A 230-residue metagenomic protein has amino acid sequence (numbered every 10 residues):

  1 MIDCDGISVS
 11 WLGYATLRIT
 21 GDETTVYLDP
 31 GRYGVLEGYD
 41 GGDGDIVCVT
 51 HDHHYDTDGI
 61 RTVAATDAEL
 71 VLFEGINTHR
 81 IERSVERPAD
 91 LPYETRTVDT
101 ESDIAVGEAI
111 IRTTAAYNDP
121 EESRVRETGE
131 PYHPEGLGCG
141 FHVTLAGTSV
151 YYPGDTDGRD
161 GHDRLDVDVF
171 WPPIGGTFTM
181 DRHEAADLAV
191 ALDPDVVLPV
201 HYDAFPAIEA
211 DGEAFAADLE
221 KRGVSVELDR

Functional and structural regions predicted by a protein language model:
M1-G41, T97-L165: Core dinuclear metal-dependent hydrolase active-site scaffold
I2, P88, E94-I104, A186 (+1 more regions): Binuclear metal-ion centers of metallo-dependent hydrolases, dominated by the metallo-beta-lactamase
D29, C48-V49, R112, P172 (+1 more regions): Redox-cofactor binding/interface segments in oxidoreductases and associated redox assembly factors
R32-H79, D166-W171: Active-site metal-binding motif and surrounding structural segment of the metallo-beta-lactamase
Y33-L36, D52-D58, N77-I81, S102-I104 (+4 more regions): Active-site environment of divalent metal-dependent phosphoester hydrolases
D58-T66, R83-S84, G161, E184-L188 (+1 more regions): A short acidic, amphipathic alpha-helical/loop segment
V63-I110, T114-N118, C139: Portal/gating segments that form or line small-molecule/metal binding sites
A68, V167-P172, G176, R182-Y202: Proline-aspartate-enriched helix->loop->beta-strand connector
